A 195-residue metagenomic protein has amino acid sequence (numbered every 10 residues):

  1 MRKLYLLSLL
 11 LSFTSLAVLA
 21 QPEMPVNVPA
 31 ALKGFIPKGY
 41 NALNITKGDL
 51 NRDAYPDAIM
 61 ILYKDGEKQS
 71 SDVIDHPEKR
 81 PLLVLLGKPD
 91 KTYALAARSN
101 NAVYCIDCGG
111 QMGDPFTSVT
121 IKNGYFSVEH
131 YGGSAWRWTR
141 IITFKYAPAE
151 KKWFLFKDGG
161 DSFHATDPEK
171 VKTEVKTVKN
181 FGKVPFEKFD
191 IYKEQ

Functional and structural regions predicted by a protein language model:
M1-P22: Bacterial Sec-dependent N-terminal signal peptides
Q21-K38, D90-Q111, K157: Blade-edge motifs of beta-propeller repeat domains
G39-N44, P56, M60, G110-G113: A domain-level signal for the mature, folded cores of soluble proteins
N41-L50, D114-N123: Beta-propeller blade termini
L50-L62, T120-H130: Acidic/hydrophobic-patterned starts of short beta strands in beta-sheet-rich repeat architectures
D65-K68, G133-A135: Short glycine/acidic-enriched loop and turn motifs that connect beta-strands
E67-S99, F144-K145: Beta-propeller blade repeat segments, especially FG-GAP/WD-type strand-to-loop junctions in 6- to 7-bladed propeller
P115-Q195: Acidic, small-residue rich beta-repeat scaffolds with periodic aromatic anchors
